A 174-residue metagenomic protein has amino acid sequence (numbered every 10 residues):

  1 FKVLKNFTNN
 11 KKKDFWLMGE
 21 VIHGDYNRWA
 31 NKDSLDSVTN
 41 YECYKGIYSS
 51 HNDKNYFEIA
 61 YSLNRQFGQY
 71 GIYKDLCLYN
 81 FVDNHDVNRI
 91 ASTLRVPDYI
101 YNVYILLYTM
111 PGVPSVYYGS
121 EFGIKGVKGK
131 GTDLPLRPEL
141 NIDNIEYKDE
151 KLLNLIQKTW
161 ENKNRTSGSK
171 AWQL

Functional and structural regions predicted by a protein language model:
F1-K74, L78, V96-P97, L106 (+1 more regions): Active-site-proximal helices and loops of the catalytic beta/alpha 8
M18, F81, S115-Y118: A structural signal for short, well-ordered beta-strand segments and their strand-loop junctions that often border
I90-L94: Short, solvent-exposed helix-loop connector elements
Y104-L107, P111-K125: Substrate-binding cleft of secreted/luminal carbohydrate-active enzymes
G168-S169: Extracellular glycan-recognition modules
L174: Carbohydrate-binding surface patches
